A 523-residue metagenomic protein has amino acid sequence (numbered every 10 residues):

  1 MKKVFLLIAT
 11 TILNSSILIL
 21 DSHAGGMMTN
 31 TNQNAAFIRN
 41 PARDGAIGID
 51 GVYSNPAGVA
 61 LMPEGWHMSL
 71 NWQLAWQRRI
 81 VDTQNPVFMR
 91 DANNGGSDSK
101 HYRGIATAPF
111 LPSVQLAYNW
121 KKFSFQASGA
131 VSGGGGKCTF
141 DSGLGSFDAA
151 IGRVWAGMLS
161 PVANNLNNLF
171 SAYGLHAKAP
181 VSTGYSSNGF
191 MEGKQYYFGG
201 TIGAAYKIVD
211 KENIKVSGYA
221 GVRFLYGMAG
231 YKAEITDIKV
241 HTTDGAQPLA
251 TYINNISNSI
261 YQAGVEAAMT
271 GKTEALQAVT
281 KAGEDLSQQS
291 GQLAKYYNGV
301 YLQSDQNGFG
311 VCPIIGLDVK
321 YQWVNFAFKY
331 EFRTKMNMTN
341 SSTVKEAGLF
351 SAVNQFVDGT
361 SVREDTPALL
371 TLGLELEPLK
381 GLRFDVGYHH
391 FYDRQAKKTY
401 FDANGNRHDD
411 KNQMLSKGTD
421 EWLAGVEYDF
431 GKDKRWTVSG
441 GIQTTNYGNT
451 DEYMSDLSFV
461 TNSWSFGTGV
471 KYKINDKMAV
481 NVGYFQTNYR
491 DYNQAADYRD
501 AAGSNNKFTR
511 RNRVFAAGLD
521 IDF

Functional and structural regions predicted by a protein language model:
L20-F140, S146-R153, F459, F485: N-terminal, post-signal peptide beta-strand-biased segments of exported outer-membrane/organellar beta-barrel and other
D50, T107-P112, K194-G200, N307-P313 (+4 more regions): Residues that define the transmembrane beta-barrel architecture of outer-membrane proteins
G58, P109-Y118, A127, G200-Y206 (+8 more regions): Residues on the lipid-exposed face of transmembrane beta-strands in outer-membrane beta-barrel proteins
W66-H67, K122-F125, K211-G218, W323-F326 (+4 more regions): Repeated loop/turn-to-beta-strand initiation elements of outer-membrane beta-barrel proteins
M68-W76, A127-V131, A220-Y226, F328-F332 (+3 more regions): Transmembrane beta-barrel strands of outer-membrane/channel proteins
I80-V87, C138-G145, G230-K239, D244 (+4 more regions): Outer-membrane beta-barrel translocator domains and adjoining extracellular loop/strand segments of Gram-negative
S97-Y102, Y185-M191, N298-Q303, Q355-S361 (+3 more regions): Extracellular loop and loop/strand-boundary signature of outer-membrane beta-barrel proteins
T509-F523: Outer-membrane beta-barrel "beta-signal"
